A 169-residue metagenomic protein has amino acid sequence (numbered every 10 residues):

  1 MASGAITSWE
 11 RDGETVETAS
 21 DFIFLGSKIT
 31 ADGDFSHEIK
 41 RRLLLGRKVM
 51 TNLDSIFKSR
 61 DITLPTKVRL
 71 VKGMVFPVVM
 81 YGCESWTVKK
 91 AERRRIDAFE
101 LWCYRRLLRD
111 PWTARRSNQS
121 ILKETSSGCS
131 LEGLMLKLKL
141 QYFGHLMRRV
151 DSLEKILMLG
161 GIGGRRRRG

Functional and structural regions predicted by a protein language model:
M1-G169: Short linear motifs embedded in intrinsically disordered, charge-biased segments
